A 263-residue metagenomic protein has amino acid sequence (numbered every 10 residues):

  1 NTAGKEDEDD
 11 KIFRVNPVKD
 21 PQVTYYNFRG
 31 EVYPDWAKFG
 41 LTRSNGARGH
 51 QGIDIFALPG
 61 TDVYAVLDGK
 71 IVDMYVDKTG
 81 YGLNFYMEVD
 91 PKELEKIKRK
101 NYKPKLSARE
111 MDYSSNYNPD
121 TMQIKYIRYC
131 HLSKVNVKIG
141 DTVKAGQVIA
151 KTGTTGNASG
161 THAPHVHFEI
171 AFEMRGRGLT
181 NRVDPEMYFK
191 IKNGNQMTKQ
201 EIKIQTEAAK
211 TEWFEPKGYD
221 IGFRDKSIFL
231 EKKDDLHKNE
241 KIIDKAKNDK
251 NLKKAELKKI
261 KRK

Functional and structural regions predicted by a protein language model:
N1-Y117, A145, T154, A158 (+1 more regions): Surface-exposed, glycine-biased beta-strand/turn segments
H50, H131, H165-H167: Histidine-centered active-site/metal-ligand motif
D68, I97-Y102, K125-N136: Short, solvent-exposed beta-edge and connector elements
D73, H131-K134, K151-T154: A residue-level detector for short acidic-glycine micro-motifs
F85-E88, I139-E207, T211: Conserved, short, structured surface segments that act as functional micro-motifs
M197-K233: Low-complexity, Gly/Ser/Thr/Pro-rich intrinsically disordered linker/tail segments
K232, L236-N239, I243-K253: Long amphipathic alpha-helices with heptad-repeat character, especially coiled-coil-forming segments used
K254-K263: Polycationic, low-complexity disordered segments in secreted or periplasmic proteins
